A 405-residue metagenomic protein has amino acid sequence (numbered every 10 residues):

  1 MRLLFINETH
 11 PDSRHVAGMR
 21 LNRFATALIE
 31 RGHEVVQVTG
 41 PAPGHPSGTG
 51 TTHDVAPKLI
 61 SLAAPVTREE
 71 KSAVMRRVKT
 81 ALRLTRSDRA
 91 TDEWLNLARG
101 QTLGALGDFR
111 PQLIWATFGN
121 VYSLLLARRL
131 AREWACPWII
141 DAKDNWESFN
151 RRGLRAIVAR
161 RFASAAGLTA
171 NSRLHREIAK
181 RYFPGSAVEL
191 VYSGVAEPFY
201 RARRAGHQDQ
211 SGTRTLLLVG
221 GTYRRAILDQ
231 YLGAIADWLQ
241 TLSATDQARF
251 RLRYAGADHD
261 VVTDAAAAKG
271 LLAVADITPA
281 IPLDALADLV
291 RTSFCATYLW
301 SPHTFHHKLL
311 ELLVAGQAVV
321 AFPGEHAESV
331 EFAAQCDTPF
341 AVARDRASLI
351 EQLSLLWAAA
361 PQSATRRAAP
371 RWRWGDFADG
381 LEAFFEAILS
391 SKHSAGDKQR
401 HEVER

Functional and structural regions predicted by a protein language model:
M1-A64, G167, W238, R405: N-terminal subdomain of nucleotide-sugar transferases
L4, T169, Q208-A226, L232-A236: Conserved donor-binding/catalytic core segment of Leloir-type glycosyltransferases
R23-F24, R89, Y122-L125, R129-E133 (+1 more regions): Membrane-proximal helix-turn-helix segments that form the acceptor-binding/catalytic region of lipid-linked
A63, T67, N150-R152, V195-G212: Acidic anion/phosphate-binding donor-loop and adjacent secondary structure in glycosyltransferase catalytic cores
L174, G194: Carbohydrate-associated surface elements
D246-G256, D260-A285, D337: Nucleotide-activated donor-binding/catalytic signature segment of Leloir-type glycosyltransferases, i.e., the conserved
D288-T304, Q317: Acidic donor-binding loop of glycosyltransferase active sites
R344-E351, W357-L389: A charged, aromatic-enriched C-terminal amphipathic alpha-helix characteristic of glycosyltransferases across folds
